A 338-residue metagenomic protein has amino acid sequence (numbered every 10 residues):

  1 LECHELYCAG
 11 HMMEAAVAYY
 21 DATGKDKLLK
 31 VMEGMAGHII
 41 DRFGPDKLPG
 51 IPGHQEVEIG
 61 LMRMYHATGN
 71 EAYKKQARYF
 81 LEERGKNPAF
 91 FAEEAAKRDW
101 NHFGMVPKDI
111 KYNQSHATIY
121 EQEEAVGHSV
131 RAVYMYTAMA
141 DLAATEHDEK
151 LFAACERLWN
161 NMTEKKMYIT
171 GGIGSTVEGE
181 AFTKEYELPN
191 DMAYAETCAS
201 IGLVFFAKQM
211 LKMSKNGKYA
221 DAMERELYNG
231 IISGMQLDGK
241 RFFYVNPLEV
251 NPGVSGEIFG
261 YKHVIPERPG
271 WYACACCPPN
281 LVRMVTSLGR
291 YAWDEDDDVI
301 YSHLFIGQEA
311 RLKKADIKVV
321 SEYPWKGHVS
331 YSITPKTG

Functional and structural regions predicted by a protein language model:
L1-G338: Glycan-recognition and catalytic cores of secretory/periplasmic carbohydrate-active enzymes
